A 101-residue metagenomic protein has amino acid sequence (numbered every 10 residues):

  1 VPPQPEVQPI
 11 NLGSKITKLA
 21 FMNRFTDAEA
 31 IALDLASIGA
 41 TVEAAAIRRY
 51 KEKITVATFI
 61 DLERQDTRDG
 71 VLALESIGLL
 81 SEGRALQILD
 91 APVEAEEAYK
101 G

Functional and structural regions predicted by a protein language model:
V1-A30, T41-V42, Q65, G83-G101: Interaction-interface detector
G13-S76: Eukaryotic low-complexity, mixed-charge intrinsically disordered interaction/regulatory segments enriched in acidic
